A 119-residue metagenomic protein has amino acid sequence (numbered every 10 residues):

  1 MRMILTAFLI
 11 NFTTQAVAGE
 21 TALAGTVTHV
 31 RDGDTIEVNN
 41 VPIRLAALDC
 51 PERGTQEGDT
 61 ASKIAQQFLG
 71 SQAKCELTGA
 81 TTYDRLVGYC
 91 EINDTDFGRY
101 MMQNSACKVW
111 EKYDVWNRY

Functional and structural regions predicted by a protein language model:
R2, N11-Y119: Small beta-barrel nucleic-acid-binding modules, primarily SNase/OB-fold domains and secondarily Tudor-like barrels
